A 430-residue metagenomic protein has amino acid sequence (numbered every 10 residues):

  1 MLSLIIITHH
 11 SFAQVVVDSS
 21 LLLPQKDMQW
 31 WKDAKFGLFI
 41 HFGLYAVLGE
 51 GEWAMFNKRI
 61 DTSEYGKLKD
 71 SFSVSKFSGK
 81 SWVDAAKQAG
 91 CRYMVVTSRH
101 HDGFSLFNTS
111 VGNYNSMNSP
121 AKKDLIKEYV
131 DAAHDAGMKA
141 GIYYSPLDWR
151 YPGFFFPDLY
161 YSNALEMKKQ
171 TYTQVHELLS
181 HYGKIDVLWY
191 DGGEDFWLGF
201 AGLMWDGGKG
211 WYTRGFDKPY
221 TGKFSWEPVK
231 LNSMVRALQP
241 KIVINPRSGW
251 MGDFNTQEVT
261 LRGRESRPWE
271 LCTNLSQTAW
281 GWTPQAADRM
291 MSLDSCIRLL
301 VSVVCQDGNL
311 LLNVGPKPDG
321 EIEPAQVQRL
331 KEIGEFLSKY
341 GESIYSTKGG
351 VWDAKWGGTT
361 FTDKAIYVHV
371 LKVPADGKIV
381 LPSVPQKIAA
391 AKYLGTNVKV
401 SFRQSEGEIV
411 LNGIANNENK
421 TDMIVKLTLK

Functional and structural regions predicted by a protein language model:
M1-V15: Bacterial Sec-dependent N-terminal signal peptides
Q14-K430: Mature catalytic domains of secreted/periplasmic carbohydrate-active enzymes
